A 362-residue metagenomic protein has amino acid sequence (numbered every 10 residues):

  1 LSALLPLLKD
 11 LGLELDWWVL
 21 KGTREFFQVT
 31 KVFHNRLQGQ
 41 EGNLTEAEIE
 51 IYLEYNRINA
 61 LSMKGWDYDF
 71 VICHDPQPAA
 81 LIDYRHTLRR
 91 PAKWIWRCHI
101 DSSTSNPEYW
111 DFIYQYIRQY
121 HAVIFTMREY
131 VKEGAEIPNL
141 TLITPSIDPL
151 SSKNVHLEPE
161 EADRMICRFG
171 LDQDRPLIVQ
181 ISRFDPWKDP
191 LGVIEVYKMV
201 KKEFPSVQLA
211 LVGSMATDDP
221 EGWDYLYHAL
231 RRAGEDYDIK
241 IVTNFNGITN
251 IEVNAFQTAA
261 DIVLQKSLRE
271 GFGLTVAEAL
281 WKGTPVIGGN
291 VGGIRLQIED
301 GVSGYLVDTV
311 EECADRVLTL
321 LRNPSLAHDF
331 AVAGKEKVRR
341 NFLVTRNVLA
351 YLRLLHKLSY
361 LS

Functional and structural regions predicted by a protein language model:
N43, A47, G213, T217-A255: Nucleotide-activated donor-binding/catalytic signature segment of Leloir-type glycosyltransferases, i.e., the conserved
I166-K188, I194, L209-A210: Conserved donor-binding/catalytic core segment of Leloir-type glycosyltransferases
N254, A277-W281, R295-L296, V302: Short alpha-helical segment that forms part of, or immediately flanks, the ligand-binding pocket in carbohydrate-active
V263-L264: A short hydrophobic beta-strand element within the catalytic core of glycosyltransferases that build diverse glycans
L268: Aromatic "clamp/platform" in nucleotide-sugar-dependent glycosyltransferases that forms part of the donor/acceptor
P285-G288, I298: Short hydrophobic beta-strand element within catalytic cores of glycosyltransferases and related nucleotide-activated
D300-E311, T319-P324: Conserved acidic donor-binding segment of nucleotide-sugar-dependent glycosyltransferases
T319, L326-N341, N347-R353: A short, well-ordered alpha-helix in the C-terminal region of glycosyltransferases
